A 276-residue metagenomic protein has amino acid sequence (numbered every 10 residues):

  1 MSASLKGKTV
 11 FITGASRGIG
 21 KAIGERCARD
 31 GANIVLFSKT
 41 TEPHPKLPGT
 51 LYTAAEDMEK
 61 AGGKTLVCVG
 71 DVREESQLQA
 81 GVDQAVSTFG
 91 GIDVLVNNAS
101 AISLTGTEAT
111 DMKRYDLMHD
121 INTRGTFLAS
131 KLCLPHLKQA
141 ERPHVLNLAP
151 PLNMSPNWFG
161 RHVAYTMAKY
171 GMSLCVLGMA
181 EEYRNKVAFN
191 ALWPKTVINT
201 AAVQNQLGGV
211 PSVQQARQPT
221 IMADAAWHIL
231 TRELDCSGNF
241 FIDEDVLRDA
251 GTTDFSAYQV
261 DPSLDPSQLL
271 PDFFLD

Functional and structural regions predicted by a protein language model:
K8, G62-K64, G91-I92, L137-P151 (+2 more regions): Active-site loop of short-chain dehydrogenase/reductase
T9, S16-R17: Conserved glycine-rich cofactor-binding loop
D30-T53: Conserved glycine-rich Rossmann-like NAD(P)H-binding loop of the short-chain dehydrogenase/reductase
P48-T50, S87, S100-D116, P135 (+3 more regions): Conserved mid-core segment of classical short-chain dehydrogenase/reductases
D83, S87, I121-E141, N153 (+1 more regions): Amphipathic alpha-helical dimer-interface segment in Rossmann-like NAD(P)H-dependent oxidoreductases
A101, E108-F127, L146, Y165 (+1 more regions): Catalytic Tyr-X3-Lys loop
K138-N185, W193-V197: Catalytic loop of short-chain dehydrogenase/reductase
A191-L192, G209-D276: C-terminal helical subdomain
